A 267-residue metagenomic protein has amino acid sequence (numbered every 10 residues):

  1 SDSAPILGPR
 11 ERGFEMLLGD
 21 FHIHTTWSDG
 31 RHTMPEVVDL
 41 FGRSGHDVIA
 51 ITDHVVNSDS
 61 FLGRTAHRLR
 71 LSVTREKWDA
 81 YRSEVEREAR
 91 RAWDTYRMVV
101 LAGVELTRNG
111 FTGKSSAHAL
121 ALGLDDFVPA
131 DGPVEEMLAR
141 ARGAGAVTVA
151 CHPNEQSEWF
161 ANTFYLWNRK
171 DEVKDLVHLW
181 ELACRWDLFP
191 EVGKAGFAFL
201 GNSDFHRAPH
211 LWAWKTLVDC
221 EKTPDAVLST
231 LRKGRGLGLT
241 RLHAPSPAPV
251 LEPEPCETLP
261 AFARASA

Functional and structural regions predicted by a protein language model:
S1-H24, M34-D39, G110-D125, A139 (+1 more regions): Charged catalytic cores and adjacent phosphate/nucleic-acid-binding surfaces used for phosphate/nucleic-acid chemistry
I6-T107, E135, P209: An N-terminally biased module of ancient metal coordination in phosphate/nucleic-acid-related enzymes
A50-I51, V149-A150, E181: Conserved beta-strand positions in the central sheet of alpha/beta enzyme cores
V100, T148-V149, F199: Hydrophobic beta-strand scaffold residues
G103, C151, N202-S203: Generic beta-sheet signal
D126-D131: Short helix-loop capping/hinge motifs at secondary-structure junctions, enriched in acidic/polar residues
R142-C151: Short glycine/Trp-rich loop-beta-loop segment that forms part of the substrate-binding cleft
